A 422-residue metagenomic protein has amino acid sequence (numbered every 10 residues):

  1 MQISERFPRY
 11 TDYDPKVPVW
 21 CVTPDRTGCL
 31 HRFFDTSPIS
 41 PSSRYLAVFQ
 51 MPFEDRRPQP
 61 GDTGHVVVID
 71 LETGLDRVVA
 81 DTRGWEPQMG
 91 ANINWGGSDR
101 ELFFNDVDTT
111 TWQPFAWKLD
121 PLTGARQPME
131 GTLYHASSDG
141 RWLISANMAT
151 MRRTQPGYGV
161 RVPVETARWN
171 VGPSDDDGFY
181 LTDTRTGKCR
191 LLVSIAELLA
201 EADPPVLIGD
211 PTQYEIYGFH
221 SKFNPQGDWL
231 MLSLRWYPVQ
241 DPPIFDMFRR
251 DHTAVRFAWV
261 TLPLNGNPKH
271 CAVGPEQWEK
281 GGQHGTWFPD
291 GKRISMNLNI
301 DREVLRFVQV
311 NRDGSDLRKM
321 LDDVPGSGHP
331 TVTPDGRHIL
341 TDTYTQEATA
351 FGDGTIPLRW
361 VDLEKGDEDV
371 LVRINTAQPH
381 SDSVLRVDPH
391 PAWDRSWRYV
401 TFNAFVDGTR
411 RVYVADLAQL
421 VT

Functional and structural regions predicted by a protein language model:
W20-C29, A80-P87, C189-Q213, G274-K280 (+1 more regions): Surface-exposed loop and turn segments in beta-propeller and other repeat-based domains that flank or scaffold
H31-D35, F53, P58-D108, P114: Blade-loop segments of beta-propeller domains
T36-L46, W85, M89-D108, Y134-W142 (+6 more regions): Blade-terminus and WD-like Trp-Asp/Gly-His loop motifs, strongest in beta-propeller folds
F49-T63, V107-D108, A146-D176, S233-V255 (+3 more regions): Short, conserved, GDST-rich strand-edge loop motifs in beta-rich repeat architectures
T63-E72, A116-L122, S174-G187, R249-G266 (+3 more regions): Beta-propeller blade signature
T82-G97, E101-G178, L191-Q213: Asp-box/WD-like beta-propeller blade repeats and closely related beta-sheet repeat scaffolds
K280, M320-T331, D367-A392: Conserved blade-ending motifs and adjacent loop-strand segments that build the rim/top face of beta-propeller domains
E303-L305, L321-E368: Loop/turn-rich, solvent-exposed surfaces of beta-rich toroidal or solenoidal domains
